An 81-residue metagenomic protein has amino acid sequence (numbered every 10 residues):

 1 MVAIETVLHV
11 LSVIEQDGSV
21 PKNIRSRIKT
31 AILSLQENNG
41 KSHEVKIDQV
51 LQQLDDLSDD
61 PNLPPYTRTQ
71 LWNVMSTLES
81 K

Functional and structural regions predicted by a protein language model:
M1-K81: Peripheral, non-catalytic segments of secretory and membrane proteins
